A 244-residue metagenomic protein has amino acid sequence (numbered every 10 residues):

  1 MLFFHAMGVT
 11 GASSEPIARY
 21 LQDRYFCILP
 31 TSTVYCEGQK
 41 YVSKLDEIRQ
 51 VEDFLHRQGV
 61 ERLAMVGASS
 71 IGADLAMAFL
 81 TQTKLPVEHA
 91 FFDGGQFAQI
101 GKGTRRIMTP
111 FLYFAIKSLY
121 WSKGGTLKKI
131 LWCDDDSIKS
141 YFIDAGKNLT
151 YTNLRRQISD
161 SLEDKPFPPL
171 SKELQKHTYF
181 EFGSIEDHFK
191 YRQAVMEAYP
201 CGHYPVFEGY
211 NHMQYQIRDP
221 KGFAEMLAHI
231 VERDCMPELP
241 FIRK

Functional and structural regions predicted by a protein language model:
M1-E37: Conserved HGGG/HGGXW glycine-rich cap/lid loop of the alpha/beta-hydrolase fold
I28-M65: Active-site loop/oxyanion-hole signature of alpha/beta-hydrolase fold enzymes
G67-A76: Gly/Ala-rich beta-loop-alpha elbow adjacent to hydrolase catalytic centers
T81-S118: Flexible "cap/lid" loop of the alpha/beta hydrolase fold
K102-G103, L119-K172: Conserved alpha/beta-hydrolase catalytic His-Asp/Glu region
S159-E197, Q216: Conserved serine/cysteine hydrolase catalytic core
Y199-M213: Catalytic histidine neighborhood in serine/cysteine hydrolases with alpha/beta-hydrolase-type architecture
Y210-F223: Catalytic histidine-centered segment of alpha/beta-hydrolase-like enzymes
